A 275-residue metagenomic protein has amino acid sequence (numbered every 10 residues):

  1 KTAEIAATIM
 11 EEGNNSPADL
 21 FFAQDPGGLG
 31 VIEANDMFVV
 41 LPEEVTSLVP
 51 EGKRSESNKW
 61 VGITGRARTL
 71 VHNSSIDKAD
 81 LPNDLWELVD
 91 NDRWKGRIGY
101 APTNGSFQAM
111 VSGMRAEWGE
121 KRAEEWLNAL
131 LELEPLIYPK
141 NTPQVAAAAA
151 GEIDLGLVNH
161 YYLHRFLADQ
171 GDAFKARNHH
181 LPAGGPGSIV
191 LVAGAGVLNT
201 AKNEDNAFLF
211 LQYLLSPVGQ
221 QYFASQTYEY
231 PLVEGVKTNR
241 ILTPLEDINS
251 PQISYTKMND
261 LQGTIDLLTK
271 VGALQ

Functional and structural regions predicted by a protein language model:
T2-M10, P17-I153, P186: Extracytoplasmic ligand-binding site segments that recognize negatively charged/polar headgroups
G27-V31, D154-K175: A ligand-binding cleft/hinge motif common to bilobed small-molecule-binding domains
F38-T46, K59-G62, A168-I189, L198-T200: Short beta-strand->loop
T69-I76, V190-N203, Y222: A bilobed periplasmic-binding-protein/Venus flytrap-type ligand-binding module shared by bacterial periplasmic
R93-P102, Y213-K237: Periplasmic-binding protein-like
K121-A123, E229-Q275: An extracytoplasmic/periplasmic, membrane-proximal ligand-sensing/linker region
R122-W126, A193, K202-L214, Y222-F223: Short amphipathic alpha-helical coupling segments at ligand-binding clamshell hinges and other catalytic/signaling
